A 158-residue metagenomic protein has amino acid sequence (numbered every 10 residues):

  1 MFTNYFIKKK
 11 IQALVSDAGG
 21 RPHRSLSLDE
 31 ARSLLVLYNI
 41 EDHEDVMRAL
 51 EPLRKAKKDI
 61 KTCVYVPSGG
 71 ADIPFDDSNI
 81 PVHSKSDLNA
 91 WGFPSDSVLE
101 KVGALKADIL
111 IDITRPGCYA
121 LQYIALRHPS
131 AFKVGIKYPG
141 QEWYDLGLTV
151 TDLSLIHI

Functional and structural regions predicted by a protein language model:
M1-I11: Helix-enriched interaction subdomains in cytosolic or periplasmic regions, typified by TIR/SEFIR signaling/NADase cores
S16-G19, H83-E100: Glycine-rich, highly charged phosphate/nucleotide-binding loops
V36-K57: Histidine-anchored nucleotide/phosphate-binding helix
L37-E41, P67, I113-R115: Structural motif
K61-P67: Short internal beta-strands
I109-I111: Structural motif
T114-H128: An aromatic- and histidine-rich active-site surface loop
I156-I158: Conserved small/polar residues in nucleotide/adenosyl-binding loops
